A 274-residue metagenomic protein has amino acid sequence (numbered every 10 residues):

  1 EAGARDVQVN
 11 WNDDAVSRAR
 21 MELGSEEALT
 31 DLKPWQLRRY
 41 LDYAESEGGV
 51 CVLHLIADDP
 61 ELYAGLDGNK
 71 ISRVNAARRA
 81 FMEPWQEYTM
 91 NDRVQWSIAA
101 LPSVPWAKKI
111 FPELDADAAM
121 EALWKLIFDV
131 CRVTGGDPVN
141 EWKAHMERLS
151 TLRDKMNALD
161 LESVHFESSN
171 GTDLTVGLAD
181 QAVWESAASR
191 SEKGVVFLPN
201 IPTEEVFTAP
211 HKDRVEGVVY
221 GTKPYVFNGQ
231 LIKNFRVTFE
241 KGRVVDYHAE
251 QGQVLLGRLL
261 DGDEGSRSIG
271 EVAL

Functional and structural regions predicted by a protein language model:
E1-E216: Active-site bordering "gate/hinge" segments that shape substrate access to catalytic or cofactor-binding pockets
A4-D6, L161, I232, V244 (+1 more regions): A broad structural signal for short, well-ordered beta-strand segments within beta-sheet-rich domains
G217, F235, S268-G270: A generic structural signal for short beta-strands and their flanking turns/coil linkers
V219-Y220, H248: Tryptophan-anchored aromatic micro-motifs
T222-P224: A structural micro-motif recognizing beta-strand termini and the immediately following turn/loop segments
V226-Q230: Short loop/turn motifs at secondary-structure junctions and domain boundaries
I232-H248: Active-site and channel-lining beta-strand-loop segments that bind or position nucleotide-derived/phosphorylated
D246-L274: Dual-mode signal for accessory low-complexity, basic/Gly-rich regions
